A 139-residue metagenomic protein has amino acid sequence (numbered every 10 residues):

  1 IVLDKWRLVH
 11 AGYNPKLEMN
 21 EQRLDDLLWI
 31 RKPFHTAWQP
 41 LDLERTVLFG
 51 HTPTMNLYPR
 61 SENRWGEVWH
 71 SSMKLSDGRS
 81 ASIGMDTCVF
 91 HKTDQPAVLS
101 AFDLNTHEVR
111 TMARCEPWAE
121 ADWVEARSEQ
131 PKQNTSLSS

Functional and structural regions predicted by a protein language model:
I1-G84, C88-D94: Acidic, His/Gly-enriched loop-helix segments that form or flank divalent-metal centers in metallo-dependent hydrolases
S71-S138: Binuclear metal-dependent phosphoesterase catalytic core
